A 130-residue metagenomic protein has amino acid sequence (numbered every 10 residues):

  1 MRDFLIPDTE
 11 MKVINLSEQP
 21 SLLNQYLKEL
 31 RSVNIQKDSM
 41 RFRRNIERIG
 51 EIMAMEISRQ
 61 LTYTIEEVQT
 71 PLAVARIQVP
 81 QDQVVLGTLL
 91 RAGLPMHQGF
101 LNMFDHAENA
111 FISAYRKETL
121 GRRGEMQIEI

Functional and structural regions predicted by a protein language model:
M1-I130: PRPP-associated nucleotide enzymes
